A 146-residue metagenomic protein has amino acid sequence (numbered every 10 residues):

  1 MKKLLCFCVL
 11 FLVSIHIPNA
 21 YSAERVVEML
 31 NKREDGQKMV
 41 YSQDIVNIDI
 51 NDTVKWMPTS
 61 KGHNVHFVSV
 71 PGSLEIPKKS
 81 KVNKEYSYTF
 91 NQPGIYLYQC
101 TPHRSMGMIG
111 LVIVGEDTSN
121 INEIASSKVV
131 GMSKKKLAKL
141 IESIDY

Functional and structural regions predicted by a protein language model:
L4-V13: Sec-dependent N-terminal signal peptides
H16-S22: Sec/Tat signal peptide C-region and signal peptidase I cleavage site
S22-D35, M106-Y146: Extracytoplasmic/periplasmic copper-protein system
A23-R25, S42-K61, V65, E85-Q92 (+1 more regions): Beta-strand cores of secreted/periplasmic/IMS beta-sandwich domains, seen most often in copper-related folds
M57-K81: Histidine- and aromatic-enriched segments that form or immediately flank copper-ligand environments
T101-S105: Beta-strand-rich extracellular modules
